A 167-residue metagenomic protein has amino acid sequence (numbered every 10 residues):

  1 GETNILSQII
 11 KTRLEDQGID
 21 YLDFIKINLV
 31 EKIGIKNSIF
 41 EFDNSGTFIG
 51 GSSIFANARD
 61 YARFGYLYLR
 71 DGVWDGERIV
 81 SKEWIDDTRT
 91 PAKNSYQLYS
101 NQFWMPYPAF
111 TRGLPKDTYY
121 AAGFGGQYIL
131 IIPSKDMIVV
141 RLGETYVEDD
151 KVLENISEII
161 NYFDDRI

Functional and structural regions predicted by a protein language model:
G1-I35, A58-A62, L67-R70: Active-site-adjacent helix/loop patches that line small-molecule binding or acyl-intermediate pockets
L22-E31, K82-R89, S157-N161: Hydrophobic core segments within long, regular secondary-structure runs in both alpha- and beta-rich folds
I35-N37, F42, R89-L142: Active-site Gly/Thr loop motif
D43-I49: Flexible glycine/proline-enriched surface loops and loop-helix/loop-strand junctions
S53: Ligand-binding pocket segment of bilobal, Venus flytrap-like solute-binding proteins
Y66, W74-A92: A conserved catalytic-loop motif detector
T145-V147: A short acidic/small-residue loop/turn micro-motif
D150-I167: Short, gly/Ser/Thr-rich active-site loops of penicillin-recognizing serine hydrolases
